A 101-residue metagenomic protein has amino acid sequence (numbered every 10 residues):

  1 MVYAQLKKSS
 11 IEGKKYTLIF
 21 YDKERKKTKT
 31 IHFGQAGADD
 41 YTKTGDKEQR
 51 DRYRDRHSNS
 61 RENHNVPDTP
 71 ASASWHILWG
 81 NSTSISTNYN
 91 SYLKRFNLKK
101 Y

Functional and structural regions predicted by a protein language model:
M1-Y101: Arg/Lys-rich, low-complexity, intrinsically disordered basic segments
